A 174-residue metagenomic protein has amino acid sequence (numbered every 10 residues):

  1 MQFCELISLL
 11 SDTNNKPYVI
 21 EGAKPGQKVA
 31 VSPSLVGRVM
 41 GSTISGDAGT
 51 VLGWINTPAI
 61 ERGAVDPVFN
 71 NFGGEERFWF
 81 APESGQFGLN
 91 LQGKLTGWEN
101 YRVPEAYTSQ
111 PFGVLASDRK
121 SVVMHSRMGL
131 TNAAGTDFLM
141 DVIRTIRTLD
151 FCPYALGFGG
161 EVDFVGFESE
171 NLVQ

Functional and structural regions predicted by a protein language model:
M1-E168: Surface-exposed acidic/polar loop and edge beta-strand patches at domain peripheries
N171-V173: Hydrophobic beta-strand positions in extracellular immunoglobulin-like domains
